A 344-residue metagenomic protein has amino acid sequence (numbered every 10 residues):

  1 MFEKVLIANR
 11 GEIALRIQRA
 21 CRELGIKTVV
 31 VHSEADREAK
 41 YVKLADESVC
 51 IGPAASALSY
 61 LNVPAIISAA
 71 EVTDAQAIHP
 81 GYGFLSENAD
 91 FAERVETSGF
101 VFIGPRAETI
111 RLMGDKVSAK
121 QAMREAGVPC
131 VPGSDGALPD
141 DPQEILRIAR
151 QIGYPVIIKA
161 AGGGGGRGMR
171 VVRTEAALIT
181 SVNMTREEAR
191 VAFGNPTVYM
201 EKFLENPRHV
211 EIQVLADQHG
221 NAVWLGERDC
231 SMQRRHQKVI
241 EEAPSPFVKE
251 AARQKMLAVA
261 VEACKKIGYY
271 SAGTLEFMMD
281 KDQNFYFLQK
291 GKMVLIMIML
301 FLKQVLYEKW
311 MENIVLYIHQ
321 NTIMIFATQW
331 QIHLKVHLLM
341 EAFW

Functional and structural regions predicted by a protein language model:
M1-M293: N-terminal beta-alpha lobe that positions the nucleotide/phosphoryl donor in ATP/NTP-coupled carboxylate activation
V294-W344: N-terminal low-complexity segments that are often proline-rich with Ser/Thr-Pro
